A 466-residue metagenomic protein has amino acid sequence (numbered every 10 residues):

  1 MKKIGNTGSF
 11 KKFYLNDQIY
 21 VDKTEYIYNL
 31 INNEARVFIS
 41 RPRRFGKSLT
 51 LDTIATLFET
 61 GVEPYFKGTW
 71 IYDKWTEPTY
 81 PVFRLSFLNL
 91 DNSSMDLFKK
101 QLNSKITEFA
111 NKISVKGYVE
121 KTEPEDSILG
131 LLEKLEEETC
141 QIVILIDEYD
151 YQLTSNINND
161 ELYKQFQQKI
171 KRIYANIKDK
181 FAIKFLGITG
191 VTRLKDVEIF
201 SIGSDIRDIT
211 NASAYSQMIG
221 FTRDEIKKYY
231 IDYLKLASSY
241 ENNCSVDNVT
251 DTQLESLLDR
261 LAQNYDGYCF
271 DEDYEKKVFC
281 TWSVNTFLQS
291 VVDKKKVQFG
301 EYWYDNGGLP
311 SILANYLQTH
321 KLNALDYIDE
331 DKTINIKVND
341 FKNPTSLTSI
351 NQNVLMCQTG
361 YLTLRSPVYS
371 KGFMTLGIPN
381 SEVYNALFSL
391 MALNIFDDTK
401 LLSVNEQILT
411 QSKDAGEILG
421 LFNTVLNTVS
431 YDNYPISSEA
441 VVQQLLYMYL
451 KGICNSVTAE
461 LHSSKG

Functional and structural regions predicted by a protein language model:
M1-Y28: N-terminal pre-Walker A segment at the start of P-loop NTPase domains
N6, E59-N111: P-loop NTPase motor core
K47: Conserved lysine of the Walker
G130-E137, Y163-L186: Substrate-engagement module of ASCE P-loop NTPases
E138-Y163: Conserved P-loop NTPase "ATPase switch" module shared by AAA+ and STAND
V143-D147, R172, K184-V191: Structural recognition of the conserved hydrophobic beta-strand(s) that form the central parallel beta-sheet of P-loop
E198-S201, I209-Q289: Amphipathic alpha-helical segments of the small helical/lid subdomains adjacent to P-loop NTPase cores
I206, F279-G466: Extended alpha-helical interface modules used as scaffolds for assembling large macromolecular complexes
